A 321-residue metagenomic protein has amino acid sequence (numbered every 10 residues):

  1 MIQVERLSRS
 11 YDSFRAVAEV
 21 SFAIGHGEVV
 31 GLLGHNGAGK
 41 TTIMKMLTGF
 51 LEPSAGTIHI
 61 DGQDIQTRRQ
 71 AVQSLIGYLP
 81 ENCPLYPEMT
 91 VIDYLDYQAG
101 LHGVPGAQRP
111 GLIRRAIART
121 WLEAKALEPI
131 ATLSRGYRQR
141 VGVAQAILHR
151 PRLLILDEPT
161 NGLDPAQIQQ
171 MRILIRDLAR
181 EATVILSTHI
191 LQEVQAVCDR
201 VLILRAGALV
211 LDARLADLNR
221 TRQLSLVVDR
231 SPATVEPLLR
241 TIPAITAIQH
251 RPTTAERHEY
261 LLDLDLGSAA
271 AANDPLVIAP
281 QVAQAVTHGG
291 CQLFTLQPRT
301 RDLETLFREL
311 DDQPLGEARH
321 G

Functional and structural regions predicted by a protein language model:
I2-V4, R9-R205, L209-L211: ABC transporter nucleotide-binding domains
R9, A247-H250, P298: Hydrophobic/anchoring residues in structured secondary elements
I76, I117, R135, N219 (+2 more regions): Short secondary-structure boundary/hinge segments and terminal tails
Y97, R115, P237, Q284 (+1 more regions): Surface-exposed charge patches
R114, T132, T253-A255, R301: Positions that flank functional sites
Q170-L266: ABC transporter nucleotide-binding domain
G267-G321: C-terminal coupling/interaction segments
